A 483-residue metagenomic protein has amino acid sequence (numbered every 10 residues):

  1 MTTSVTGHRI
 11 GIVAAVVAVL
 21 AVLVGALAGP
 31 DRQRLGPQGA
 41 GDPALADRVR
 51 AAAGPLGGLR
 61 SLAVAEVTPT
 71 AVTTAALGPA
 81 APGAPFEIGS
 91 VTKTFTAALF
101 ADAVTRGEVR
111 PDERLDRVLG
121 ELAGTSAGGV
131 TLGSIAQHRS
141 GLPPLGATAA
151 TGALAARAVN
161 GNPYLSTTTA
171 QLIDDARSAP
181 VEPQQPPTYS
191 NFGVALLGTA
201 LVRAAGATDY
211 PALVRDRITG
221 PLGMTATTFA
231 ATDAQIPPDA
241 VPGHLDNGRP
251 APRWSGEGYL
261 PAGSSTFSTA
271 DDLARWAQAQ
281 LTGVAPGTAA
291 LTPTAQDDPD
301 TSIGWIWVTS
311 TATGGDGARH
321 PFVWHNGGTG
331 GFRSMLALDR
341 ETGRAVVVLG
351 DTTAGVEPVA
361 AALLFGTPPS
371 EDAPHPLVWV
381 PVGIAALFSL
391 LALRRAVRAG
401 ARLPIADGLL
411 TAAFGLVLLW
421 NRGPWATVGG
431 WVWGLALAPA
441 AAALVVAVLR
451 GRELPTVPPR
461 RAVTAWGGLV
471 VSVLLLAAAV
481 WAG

Functional and structural regions predicted by a protein language model:
T2-T68, T73-A75, G83, T208 (+1 more regions): Catalytic loop of the DD-peptidase/beta-lactamase superfamily, centered on the K-T-G motif and neighboring
R60, A127-G330, L338-R340: Short, surface-exposed loop or secondary-structure junction motifs that flank catalytic or metal-binding residues
V64, T70, F86-R114, L196-V202 (+2 more regions): Active-site SXXK
A76-A84, A176-P183: Glycine/charged-rich beta-loop-alpha catalytic/anionic-binding loops adjacent to active sites
R110-S126: Short, glycine/proline-biased beta-turn/loop segments that scaffold the active-site neighborhood
